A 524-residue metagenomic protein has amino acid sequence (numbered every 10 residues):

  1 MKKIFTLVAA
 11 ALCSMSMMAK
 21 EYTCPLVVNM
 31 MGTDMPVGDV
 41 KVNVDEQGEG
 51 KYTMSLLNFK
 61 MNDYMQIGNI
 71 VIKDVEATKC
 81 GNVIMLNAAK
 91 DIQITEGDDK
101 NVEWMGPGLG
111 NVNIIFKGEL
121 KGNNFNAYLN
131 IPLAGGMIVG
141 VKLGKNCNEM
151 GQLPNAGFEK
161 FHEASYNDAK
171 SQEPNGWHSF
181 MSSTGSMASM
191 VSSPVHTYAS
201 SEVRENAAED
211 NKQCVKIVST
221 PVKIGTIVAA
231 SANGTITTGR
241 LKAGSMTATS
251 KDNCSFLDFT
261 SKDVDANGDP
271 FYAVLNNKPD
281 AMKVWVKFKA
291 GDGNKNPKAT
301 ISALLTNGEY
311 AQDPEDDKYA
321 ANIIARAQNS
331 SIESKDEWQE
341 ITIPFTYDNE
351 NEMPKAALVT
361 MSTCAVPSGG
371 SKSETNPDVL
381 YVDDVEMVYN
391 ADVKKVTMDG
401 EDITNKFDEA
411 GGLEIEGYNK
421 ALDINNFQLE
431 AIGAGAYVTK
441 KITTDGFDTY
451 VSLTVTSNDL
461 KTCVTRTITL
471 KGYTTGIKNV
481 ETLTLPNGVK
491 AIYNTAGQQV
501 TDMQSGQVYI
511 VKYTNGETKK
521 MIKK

Functional and structural regions predicted by a protein language model:
M1-T23, G497: Bacterial Sec-dependent N-terminal signal peptides
M15, T474-K524: C-terminal outer-membrane/trafficking sorting elements
A19-P25, P36-D39, N69-G81, G122-L153 (+1 more regions): Edge beta-strand at a domain terminus
V37-G38, V42-F116: Predominantly extracellular/secreted and cell-surface proteins with exposed, flexible low-complexity segments
N62-Y64, F288-P297, E309-Q312: Extended, low-complexity, turn-rich repeat/linker tracts enriched in Gly/Pro/Ser/Thr and Asp/Glu that occur
M85-E149, T237-N253: Beta-sheet ligand-binding and adhesion/scaffold domains
G140, N146-P279, K298-N307, A311-T342 (+2 more regions): Aromatic (Trp/Tyr/Phe) and Gly/Pro-enriched flexible surface segments
N390-G476: Beta-rich interaction/scaffold domains
